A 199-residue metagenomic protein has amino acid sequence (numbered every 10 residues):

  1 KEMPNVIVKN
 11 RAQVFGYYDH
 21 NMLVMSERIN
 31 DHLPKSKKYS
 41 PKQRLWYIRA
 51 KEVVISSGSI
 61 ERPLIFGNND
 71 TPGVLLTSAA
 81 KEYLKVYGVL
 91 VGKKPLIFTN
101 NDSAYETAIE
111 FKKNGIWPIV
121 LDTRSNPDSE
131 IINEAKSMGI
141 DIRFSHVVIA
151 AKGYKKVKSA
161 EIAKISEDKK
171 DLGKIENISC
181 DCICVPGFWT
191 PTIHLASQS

Functional and structural regions predicted by a protein language model:
K1-S199: Residues forming the flavin
